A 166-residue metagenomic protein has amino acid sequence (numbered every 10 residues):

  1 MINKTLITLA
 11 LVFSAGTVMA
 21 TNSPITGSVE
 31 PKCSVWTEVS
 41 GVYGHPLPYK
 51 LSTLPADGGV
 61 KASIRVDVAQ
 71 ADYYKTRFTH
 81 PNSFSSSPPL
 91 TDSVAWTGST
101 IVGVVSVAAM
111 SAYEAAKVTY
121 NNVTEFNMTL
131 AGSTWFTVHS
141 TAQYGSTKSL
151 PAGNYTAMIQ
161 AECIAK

Functional and structural regions predicted by a protein language model:
M1-T8: Bacterial Sec-dependent N-terminal signal peptides
T5, G16-T21: Sec/Tat signal peptide C-region and signal peptidase I cleavage site
T8-S14: Bacterial N-terminal signal peptides
M19-S93, L130-K166: N-terminal small/polar-rich segments of proteins
P89-T97, E114-Y120: Low-complexity "stalk/linker" and mucin-like segments enriched in Ser/Thr/Pro/Ala/Gly
D92-A109: Short, surface-exposed beta-strand/strand-loop-strand elements in extracellular ectodomains
V105-L130: Extended, solvent-exposed segments with strong compositional bias
